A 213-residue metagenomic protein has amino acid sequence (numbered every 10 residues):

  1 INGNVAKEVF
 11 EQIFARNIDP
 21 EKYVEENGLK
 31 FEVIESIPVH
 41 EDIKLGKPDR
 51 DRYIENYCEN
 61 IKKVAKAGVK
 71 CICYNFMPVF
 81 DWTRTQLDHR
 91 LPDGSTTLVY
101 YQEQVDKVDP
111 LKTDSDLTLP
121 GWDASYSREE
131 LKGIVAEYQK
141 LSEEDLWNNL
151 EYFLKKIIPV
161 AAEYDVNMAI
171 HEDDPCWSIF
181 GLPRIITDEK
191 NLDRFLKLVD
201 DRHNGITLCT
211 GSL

Functional and structural regions predicted by a protein language model:
I1, V24, V64, M168-H171 (+1 more regions): Conserved, mostly hydrophobic/aromatic
N2-G3, I37-P38, F76-F80, E172-S178 (+1 more regions): Active-site-proximal loop/turn and secondary-structure-junction residues that shape catalytic pockets, frequently
V5-Q12, I37-E55, F80-G94, E130-L141: Surface-exposed, active-site-proximal loop segments in enzymatic domains
E11-E32, K62-G68, I158-D165, R194-H203: Acidic (Asp/Glu)-rich catalytic clusters
D49, V79-R128, T187: Aromatic- and acidic-residue-enriched segments that line the glycan-binding/catalytic groove of carbohydrate-active
R50, I54-Y74, V79: Hydrophobic or amphipathic alpha-helical targeting/insertion segments
V108-L213: Acidic/histidine-rich catalytic cores of soluble enzymes
